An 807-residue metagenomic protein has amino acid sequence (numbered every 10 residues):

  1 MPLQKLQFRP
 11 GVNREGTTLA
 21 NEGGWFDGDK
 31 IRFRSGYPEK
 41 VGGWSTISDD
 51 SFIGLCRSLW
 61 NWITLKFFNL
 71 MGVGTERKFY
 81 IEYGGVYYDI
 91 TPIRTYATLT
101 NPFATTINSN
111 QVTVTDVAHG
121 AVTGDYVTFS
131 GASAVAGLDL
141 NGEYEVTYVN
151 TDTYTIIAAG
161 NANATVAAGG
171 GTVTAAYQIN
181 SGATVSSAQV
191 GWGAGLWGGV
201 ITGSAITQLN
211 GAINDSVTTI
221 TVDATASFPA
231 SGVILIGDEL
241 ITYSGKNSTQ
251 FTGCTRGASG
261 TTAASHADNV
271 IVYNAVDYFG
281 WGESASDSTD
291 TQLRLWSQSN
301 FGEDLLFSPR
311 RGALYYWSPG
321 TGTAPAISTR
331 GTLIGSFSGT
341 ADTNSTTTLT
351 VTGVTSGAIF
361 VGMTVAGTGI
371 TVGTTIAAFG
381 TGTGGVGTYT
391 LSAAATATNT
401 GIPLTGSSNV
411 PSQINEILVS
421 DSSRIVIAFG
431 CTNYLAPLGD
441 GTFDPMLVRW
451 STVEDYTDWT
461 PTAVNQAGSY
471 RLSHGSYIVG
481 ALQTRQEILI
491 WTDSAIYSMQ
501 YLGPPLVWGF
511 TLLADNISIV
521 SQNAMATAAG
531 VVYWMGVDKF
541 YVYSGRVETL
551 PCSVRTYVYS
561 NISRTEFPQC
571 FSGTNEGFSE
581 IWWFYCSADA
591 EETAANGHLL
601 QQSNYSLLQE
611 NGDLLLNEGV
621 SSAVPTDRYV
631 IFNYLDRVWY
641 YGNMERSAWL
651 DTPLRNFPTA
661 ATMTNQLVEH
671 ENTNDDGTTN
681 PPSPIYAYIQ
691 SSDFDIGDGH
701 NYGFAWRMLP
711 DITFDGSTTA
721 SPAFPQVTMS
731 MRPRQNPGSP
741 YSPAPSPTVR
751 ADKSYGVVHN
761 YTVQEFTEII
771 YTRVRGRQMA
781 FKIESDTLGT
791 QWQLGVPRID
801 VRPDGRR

Functional and structural regions predicted by a protein language model:
M1-A97, L295, N516-V531, V537-R807: Beta-sheet repeat architectures centered on beta-propellers
M1-Q4, R9-G11, E15-G16, N21 (+4 more regions): Small/polar beta-strand repeat architecture
W25-A97, Y177-T202, A275-I334, F360-V361 (+3 more regions): Surface-exposed assembly/interface segments
G43-W62, T91-Y96, F279-T291, A324-I334 (+1 more regions): Beta-propeller and closely related beta-pinwheel folds
E76, G84, L235-G237, R310 (+4 more regions): Short strand-coil-strand connectors
Y80, L306, Y315, A377 (+5 more regions): Conserved hydrophobic/aromatic positions in well-ordered beta-strands
G312-A313, T432-A436, A588-E591: Short glycine/acidic-enriched loop and turn motifs that connect beta-strands
